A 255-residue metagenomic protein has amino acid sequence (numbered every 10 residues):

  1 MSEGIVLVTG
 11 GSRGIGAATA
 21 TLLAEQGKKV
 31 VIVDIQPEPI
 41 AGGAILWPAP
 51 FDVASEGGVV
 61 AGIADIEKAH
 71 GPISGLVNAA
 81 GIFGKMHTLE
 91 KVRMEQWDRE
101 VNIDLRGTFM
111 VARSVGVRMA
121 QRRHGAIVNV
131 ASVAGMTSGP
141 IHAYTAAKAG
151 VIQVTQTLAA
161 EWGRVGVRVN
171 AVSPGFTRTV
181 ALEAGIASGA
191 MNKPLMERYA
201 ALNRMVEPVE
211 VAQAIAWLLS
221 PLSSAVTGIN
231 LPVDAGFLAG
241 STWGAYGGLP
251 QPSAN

Functional and structural regions predicted by a protein language model:
M86, T227-N255: Short C-terminal tail/terminal secondary-structure segment of NAD(P)H-dependent dehydrogenase/reductase domains
H87-L89, R93-V101, M196: Substrate-binding pocket helix/loop in short-chain dehydrogenase/reductase
V92, S138-A146, T157, G185: Active-site loop-to-helix junction immediately N-terminal to the catalytic Tyr of the SDR YXXXK motif in Rossmann-fold
F109-A112, R204-V233, L238: C-terminal substrate-recognition "lid" of short-chain dehydrogenase/reductases
A112, A147, T155: Active-site helix of classical SDR
V117, A160-R164, S224: Alpha-helical segment proximal to the catalytic Tyr-Lys
S132: Residue(s) in the substrate-gating loop at a strand-loop-helix junction that position the organic substrate next
